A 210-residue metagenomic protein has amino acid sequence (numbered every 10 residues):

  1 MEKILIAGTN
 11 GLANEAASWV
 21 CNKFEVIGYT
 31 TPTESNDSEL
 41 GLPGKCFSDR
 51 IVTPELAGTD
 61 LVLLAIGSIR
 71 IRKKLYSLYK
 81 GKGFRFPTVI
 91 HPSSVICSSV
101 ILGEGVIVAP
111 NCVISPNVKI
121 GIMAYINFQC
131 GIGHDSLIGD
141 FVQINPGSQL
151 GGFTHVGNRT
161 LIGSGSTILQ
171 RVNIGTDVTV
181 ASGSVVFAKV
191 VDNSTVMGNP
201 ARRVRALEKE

Functional and structural regions predicted by a protein language model:
E2, D60, T176: Nucleotide donor/acceptor-binding cores
E2-V20: Glycine-rich adenosine-cofactor-binding loop
G11-L12, R70-I71, I101, V185: Short alpha-helical
L12, S35, R202: Conserved Rossmann-like nucleotide-cofactor binding loop
A17-W19, K74-L78, I120, V191-D192 (+1 more regions): Short amphipathic alpha-helical segments
I27-P32: Short internal beta-strands
E34-V95: Phosphate-bearing ligand-interacting subdomains that bind or position ATP/ADP/UDP/GDP/NAD(P) or nucleotide-linked
T88-V204: Structural signal for interior beta-strand "rungs" in well-ordered beta-sheet cores of soluble enzyme domains
